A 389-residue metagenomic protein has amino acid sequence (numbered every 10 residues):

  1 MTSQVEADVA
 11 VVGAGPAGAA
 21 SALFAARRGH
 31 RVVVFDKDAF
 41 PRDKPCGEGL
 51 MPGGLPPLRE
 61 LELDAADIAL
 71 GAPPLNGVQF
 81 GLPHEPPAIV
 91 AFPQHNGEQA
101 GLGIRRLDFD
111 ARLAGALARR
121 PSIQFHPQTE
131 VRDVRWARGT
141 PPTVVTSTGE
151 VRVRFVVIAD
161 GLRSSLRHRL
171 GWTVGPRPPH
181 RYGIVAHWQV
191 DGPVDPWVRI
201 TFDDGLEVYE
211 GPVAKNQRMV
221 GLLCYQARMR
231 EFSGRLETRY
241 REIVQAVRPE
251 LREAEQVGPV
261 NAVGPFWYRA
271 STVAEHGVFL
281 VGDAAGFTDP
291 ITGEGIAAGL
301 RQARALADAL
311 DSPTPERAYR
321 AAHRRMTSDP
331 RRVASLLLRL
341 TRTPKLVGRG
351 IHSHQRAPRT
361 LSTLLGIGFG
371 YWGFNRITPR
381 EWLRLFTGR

Functional and structural regions predicted by a protein language model:
D8-V33: N-terminal Rossmann-like FAD-binding beta1-loop-alpha1 element of flavoenzymes
A17, F40, R163: Conserved Rossmann-like nucleotide-cofactor binding loop
A26-C46: Glycine-rich FAD pyrophosphate-binding loop
A39-R59: Conserved N-terminal glycine-rich FAD pyrophosphate-binding loop of Rossmann-like flavoproteins
R59-D110: A conserved beta-strand/loop capping segment in the N-terminal third of enzymes that catalyze redox or closely related
A116-P249: Predominantly flavin-linked oxidoreductase catalytic cores and closely associated redox partners
R228-D311: FAD/FMN-dependent oxidoreductases across multiple families
D308-R389: C-terminal helical "tail/cap" subdomain of flavin- and related membrane-associated enzymes
